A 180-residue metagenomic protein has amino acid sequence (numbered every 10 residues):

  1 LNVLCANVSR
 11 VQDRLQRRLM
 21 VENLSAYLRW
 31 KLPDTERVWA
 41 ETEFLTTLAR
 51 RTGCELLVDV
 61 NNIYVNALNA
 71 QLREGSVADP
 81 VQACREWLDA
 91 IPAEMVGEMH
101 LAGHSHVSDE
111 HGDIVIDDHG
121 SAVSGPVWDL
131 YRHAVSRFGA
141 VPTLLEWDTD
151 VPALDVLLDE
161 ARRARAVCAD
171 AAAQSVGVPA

Functional and structural regions predicted by a protein language model:
L1, N66-F138: Gly/Pro-rich active-site loop or hairpin
L1-E55: Active-site acidic/histidine proton-transfer and metal-coordination neighborhood in alpha/beta enzyme cores
L4-Q12, T42-A49, R85-L88, W128-V135 (+1 more regions): Generic structural signal for well-ordered alpha-helices, preferentially at hydrophobic/aromatic core positions
L19, D59, M99, T143: Conserved, mostly hydrophobic/aromatic
S25-Y27, N62-Y64, G103-V107, T149-V151: Active-site-proximal loop/turn and secondary-structure-junction residues that shape catalytic pockets, frequently
R29-R50, A67-D89, D155-L158: Distinct, well-ordered alpha-helical segments
E55-L57, N61-N66: Short acidic, Gly/Ser-rich segments with clustered Asp/Glu that frequently serve as metal-coordination loops in enzyme
L154-P179: C-terminal helical cap(s) of enzyme catalytic domains, especially alpha/beta-barrels
